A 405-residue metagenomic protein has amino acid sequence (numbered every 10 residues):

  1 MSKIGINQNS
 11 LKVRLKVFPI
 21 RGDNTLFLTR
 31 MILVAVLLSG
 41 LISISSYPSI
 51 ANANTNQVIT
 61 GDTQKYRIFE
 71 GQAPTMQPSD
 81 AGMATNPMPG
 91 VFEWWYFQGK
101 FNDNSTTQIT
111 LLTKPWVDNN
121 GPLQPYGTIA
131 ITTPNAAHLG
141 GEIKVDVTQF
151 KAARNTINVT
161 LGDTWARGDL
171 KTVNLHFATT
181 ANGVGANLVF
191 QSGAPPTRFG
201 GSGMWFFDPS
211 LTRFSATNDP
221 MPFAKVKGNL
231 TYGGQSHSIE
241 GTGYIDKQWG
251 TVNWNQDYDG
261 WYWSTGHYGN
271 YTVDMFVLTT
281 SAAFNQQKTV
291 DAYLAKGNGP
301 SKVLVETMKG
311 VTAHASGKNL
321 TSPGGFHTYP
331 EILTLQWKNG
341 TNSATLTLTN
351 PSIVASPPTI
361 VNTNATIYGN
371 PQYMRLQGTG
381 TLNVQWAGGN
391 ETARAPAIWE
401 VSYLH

Functional and structural regions predicted by a protein language model:
M1-L26: N-terminal secretory signal peptides that target proteins for export/translocation
S10, R14, P19, M31-I32 (+2 more regions): Short, intrinsically disordered, low-complexity terminal segments
K16-F18, A35, N56, Y66: N-terminal start and proteolytic maturation junction detector
R30-M31, K225: Hydrophobic alpha-helical context, especially transmembrane and signal-peptide helices
M31-I44: Bacterial N-terminal signal peptides
I42-N54: Sec-dependent signal peptide cleavage junction
N54-H405: Structured soluble/peripheral alpha/beta segments that form catalytic or ligand/cofactor-binding pockets
